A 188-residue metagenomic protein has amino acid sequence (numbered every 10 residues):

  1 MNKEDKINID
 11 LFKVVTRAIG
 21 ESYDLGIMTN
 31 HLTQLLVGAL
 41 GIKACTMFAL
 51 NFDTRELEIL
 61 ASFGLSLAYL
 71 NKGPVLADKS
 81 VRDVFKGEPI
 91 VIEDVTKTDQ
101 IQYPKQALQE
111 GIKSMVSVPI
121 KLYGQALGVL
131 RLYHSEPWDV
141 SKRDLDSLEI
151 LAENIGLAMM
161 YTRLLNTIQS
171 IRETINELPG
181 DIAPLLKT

Functional and structural regions predicted by a protein language model:
M1-I27, I168-P184: Signal-transmission linkers at sensory-effector interfaces
T16-G20, L32-G41, A49, L108 (+2 more regions): Short regulatory alpha-helical segment in sensory/regulatory domains of signaling proteins that mediates
Q34, T46-L70: GAF sensory/regulatory domain recognition with acknowledged cross-activation on helical regulatory dimers
E58-L60, L67-Q102: Regulatory sensory and allosteric helical modules in signal-transduction proteins and certain transcription factors
E93-S114, H134: Signal-transducing coupling segments at domain and membrane junctions
K113-K121: A short, aliphatic-rich beta-strand micro-motif
V129-W138: Short beta-strand-to-loop transition segments that serve as allosteric relay/switch motifs in sensory/regulatory domains
E149-L157: Allosteric cytosolic regulatory segments
